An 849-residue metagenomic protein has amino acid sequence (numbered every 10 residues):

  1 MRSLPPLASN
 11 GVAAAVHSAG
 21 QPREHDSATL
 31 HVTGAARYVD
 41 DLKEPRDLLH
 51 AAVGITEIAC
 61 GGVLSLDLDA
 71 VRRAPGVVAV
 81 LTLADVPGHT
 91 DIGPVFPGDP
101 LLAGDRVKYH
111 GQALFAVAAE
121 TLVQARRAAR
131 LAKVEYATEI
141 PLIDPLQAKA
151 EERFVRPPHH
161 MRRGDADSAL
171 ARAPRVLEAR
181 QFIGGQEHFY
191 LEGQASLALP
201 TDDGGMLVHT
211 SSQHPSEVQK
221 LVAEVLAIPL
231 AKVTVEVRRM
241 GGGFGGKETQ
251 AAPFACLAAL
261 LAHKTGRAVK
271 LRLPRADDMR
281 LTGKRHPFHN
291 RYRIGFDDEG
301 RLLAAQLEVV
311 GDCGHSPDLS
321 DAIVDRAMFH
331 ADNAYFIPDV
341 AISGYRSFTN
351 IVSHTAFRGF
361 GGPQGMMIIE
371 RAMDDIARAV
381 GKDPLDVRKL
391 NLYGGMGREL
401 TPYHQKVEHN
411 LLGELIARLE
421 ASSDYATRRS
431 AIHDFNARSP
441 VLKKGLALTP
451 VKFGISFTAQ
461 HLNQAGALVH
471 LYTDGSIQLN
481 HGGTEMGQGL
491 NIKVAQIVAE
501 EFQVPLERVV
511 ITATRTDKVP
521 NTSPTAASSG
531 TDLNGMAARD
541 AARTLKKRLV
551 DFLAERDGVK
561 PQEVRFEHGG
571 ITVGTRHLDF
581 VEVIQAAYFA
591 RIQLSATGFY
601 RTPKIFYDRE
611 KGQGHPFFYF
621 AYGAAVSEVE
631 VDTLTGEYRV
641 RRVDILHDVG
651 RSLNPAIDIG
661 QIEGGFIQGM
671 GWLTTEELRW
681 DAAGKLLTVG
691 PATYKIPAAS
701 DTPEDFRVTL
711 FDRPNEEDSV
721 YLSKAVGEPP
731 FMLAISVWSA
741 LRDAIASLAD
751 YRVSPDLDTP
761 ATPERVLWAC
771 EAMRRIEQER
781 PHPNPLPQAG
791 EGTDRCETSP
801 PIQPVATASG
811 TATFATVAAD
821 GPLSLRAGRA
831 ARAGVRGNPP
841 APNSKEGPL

Functional and structural regions predicted by a protein language model:
M1-P157, A179, K264: Flexible, low-hydrophobicity surface segments
Q21, S27-G34, H159-S196, P287-A372 (+3 more regions): Glycine-rich loop/linker segments at domain edges
D26-L30, R130-T138, I143, Q213 (+7 more regions): Extended active-site and interfacial segments that coordinate phosphate-rich ligands in large catalytic machineries
L83-A84, A227-K232, A262-V269, D298 (+5 more regions): C-terminal catalytic domains of large/alpha subunits in multi-subunit enzymes
T90-V95, A128-L131, T210-S211, Q219-L221 (+14 more regions): Short acidic, glycine/serine/threonine-rich loops at helix termini
Q147-L226, L392-S476, L687-A698, D705-T709: Helix-loop-helix junctions that connect adjacent transmembrane helices in secondary transporters/permeases, recognized
R239, G243-G266, K270-R272, L490-V498: Thiamine diphosphate
R775-L849: Intrinsic disorder/low-complexity segments
